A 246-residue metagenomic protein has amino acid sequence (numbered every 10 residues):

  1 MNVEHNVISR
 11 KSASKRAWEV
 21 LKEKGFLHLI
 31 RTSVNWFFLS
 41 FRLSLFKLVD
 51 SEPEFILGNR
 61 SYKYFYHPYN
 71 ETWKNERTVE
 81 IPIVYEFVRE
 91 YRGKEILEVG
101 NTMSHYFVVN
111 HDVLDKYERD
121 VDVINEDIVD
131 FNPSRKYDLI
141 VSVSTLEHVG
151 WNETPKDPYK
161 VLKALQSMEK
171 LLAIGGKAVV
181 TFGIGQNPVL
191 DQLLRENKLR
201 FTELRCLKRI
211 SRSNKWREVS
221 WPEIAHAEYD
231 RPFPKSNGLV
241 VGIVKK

Functional and structural regions predicted by a protein language model:
K24-Y91: Class I SAM-dependent methyltransferase Rossmann-like catalytic core, especially the SAM/SAH-binding loop
Y69-K74, W151-L162, Q192: Short, flexible/disordered intra-domain loops and linkers
Y91-M103: Conserved class I S-adenosyl-L-methionine
Y106-S142, Y159-A164: Adenosine-cofactor binding site in Rossmann-like domains, unifying the SAM/SAH pocket of S-adenosylmethionine-dependent
V141-S144, G150: A conserved beta-strand element that flanks and buttresses the S-adenosyl-L-methionine
K156-K177: A short glycine-rich, Lys/Arg-flanked "PGG" loop and its adjoining helix->strand segment in the class I
V180-I184: Acidic carboxylate diad motif detector
Q192-K246: Class I S-adenosyl-L-methionine
